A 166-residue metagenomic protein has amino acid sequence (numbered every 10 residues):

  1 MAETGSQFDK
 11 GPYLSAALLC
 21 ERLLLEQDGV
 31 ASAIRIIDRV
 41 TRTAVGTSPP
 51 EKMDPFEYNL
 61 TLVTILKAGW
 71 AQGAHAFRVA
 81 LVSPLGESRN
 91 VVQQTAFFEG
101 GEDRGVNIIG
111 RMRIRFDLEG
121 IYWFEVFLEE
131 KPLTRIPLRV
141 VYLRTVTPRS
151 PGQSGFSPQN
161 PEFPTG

Functional and structural regions predicted by a protein language model:
A2-E119, W123-G166: Contiguous segments within soluble domain cores/interaction surfaces
